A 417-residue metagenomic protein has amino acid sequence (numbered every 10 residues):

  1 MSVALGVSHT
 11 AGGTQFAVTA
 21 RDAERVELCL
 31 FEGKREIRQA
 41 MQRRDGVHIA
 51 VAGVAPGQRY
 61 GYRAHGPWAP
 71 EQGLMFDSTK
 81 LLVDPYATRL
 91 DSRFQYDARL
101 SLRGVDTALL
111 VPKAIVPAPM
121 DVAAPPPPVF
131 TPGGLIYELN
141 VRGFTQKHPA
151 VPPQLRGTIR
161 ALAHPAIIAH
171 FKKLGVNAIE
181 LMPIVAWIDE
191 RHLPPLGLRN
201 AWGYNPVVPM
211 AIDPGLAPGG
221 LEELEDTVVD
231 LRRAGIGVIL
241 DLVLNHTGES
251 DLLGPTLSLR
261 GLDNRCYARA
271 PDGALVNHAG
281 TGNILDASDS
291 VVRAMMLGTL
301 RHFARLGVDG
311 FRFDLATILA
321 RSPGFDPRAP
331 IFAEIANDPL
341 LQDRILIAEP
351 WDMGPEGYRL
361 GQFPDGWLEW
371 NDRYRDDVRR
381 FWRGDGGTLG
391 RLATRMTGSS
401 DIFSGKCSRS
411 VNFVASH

Functional and structural regions predicted by a protein language model:
M1-A11, E36, R43-G46, V54-E138 (+1 more regions): The feature marks proteins involved in alpha-glucan
G12-F16: Structural beta-strand segments of beta-rich domains
T19-R25, A55: Short proline/glycine-enriched turn/loop motifs at strand-loop junctions of beta-rich domains
E27-C29: Beta-strand signatures of extracellular beta-sandwich domains
F31-R35: Change "in extracellular beta-sheet-rich domains … of secreted and cell-surface proteins" to "in beta-sheet-rich domains
A55, P128-G133, K172-K173, P339-L341 (+1 more regions): Extracellular/periplasmic catalytic domains that process cell-envelope and extracellular macromolecules
A87, I115, I318, S322 (+1 more regions): Conserved alpha/beta catalytic core and glycan-binding cleft of carbohydrate-active enzymes
N140-G310, A316-I335: Substrate-binding/active-site clefts of carbohydrate-active enzymes
